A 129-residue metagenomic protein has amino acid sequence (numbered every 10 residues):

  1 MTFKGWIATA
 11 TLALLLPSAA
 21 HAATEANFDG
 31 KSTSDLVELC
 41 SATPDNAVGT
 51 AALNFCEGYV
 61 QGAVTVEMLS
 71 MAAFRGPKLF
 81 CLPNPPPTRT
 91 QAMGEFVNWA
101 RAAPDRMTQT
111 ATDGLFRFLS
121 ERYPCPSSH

Functional and structural regions predicted by a protein language model:
M1-G5: Positively charged n-region of N-terminal signal peptides that target proteins for export
A8-S18: Bacterial N-terminal signal peptides
S18-T24: Sec/Tat signal peptide C-region and signal peptidase I cleavage site
K31-E95: Short N-proximal segments of mature Sec-exported proteins
L69-H129: Compact alpha-helical subdomains of small soluble proteins
